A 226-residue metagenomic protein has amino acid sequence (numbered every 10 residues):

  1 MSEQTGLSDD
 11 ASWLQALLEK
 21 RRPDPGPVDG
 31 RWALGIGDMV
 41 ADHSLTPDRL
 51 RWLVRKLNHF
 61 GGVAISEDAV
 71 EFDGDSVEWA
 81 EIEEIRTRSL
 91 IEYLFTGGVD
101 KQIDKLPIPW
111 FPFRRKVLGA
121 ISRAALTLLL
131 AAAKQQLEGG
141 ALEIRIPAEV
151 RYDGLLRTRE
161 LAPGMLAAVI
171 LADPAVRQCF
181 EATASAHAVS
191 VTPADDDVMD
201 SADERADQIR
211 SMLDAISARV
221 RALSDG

Functional and structural regions predicted by a protein language model:
M1-G62, E71-D73, E83-G226: Eukaryotic intrinsically disordered, low-complexity regulatory linkers and tails enriched in Ser/Thr/Pro
S76-E78: Core beta-strand elements of the Rossmann-like FAD/NAD(P) dinucleotide-binding domain in flavoenzyme oxidoreductases
